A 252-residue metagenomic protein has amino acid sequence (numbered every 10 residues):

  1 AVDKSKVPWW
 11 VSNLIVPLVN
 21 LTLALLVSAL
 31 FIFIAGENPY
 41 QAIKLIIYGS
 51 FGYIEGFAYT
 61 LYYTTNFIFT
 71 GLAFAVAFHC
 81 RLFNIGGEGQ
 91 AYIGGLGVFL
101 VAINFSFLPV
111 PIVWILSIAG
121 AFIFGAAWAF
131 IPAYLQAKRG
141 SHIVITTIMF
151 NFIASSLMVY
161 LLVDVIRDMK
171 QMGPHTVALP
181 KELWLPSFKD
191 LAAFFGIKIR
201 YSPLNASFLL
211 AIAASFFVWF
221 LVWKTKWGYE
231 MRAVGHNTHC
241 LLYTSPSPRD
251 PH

Functional and structural regions predicted by a protein language model:
V2-F69, P111, L116: Membrane-interfacial amphipathic/re-entrant helices at transmembrane-helix boundaries
S12-I15, V19-N20, P109-A121, H142-T146 (+3 more regions): Membrane-interface starts of transmembrane alpha-helices
L18, T22, L26, L30 (+7 more regions): Generic alpha-helical transmembrane segments of integral inner-membrane proteins, especially permease/transport modules
L30-A35, L45-F105, F122-S141: Single transmembrane alpha-helix segments in multi-pass membrane proteins
N38, C240-L241: Hydrophobic/aromatic residues within transmembrane alpha-helices of multi-pass small-molecule transporters
I54, I143, T147, N151-V222: Transmembrane helix-bundle core of multi-pass membrane transporters and related energy-transducing complexes
Y243-H252: Single conserved hydrophobic/aromatic residue that forms the stacking wall/gate of nucleotide- or nucleobase-binding
